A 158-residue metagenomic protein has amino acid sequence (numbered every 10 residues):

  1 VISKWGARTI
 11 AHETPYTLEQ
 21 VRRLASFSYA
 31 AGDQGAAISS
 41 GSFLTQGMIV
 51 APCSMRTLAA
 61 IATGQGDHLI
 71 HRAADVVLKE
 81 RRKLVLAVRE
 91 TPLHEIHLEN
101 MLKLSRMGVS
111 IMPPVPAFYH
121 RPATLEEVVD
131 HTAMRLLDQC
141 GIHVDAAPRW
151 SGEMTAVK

Functional and structural regions predicted by a protein language model:
V1-V85, T91-K158: A cross-family phosphate/adenosyl-ligand binding-site feature
